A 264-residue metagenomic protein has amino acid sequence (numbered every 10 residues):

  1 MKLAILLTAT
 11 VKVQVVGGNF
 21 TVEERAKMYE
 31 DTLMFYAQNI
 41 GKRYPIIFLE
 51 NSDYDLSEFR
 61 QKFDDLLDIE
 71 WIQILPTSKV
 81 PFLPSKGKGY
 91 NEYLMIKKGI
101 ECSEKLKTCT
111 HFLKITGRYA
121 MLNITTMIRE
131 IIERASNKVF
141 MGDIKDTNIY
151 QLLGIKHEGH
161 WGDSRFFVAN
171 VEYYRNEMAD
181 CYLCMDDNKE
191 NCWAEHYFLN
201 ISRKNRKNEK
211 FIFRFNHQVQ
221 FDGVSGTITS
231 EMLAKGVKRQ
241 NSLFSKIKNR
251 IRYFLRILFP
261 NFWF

Functional and structural regions predicted by a protein language model:
M1-F264: ER/Golgi luminal nucleotide-sugar-dependent glycosyltransferases, focusing on the catalytic module
